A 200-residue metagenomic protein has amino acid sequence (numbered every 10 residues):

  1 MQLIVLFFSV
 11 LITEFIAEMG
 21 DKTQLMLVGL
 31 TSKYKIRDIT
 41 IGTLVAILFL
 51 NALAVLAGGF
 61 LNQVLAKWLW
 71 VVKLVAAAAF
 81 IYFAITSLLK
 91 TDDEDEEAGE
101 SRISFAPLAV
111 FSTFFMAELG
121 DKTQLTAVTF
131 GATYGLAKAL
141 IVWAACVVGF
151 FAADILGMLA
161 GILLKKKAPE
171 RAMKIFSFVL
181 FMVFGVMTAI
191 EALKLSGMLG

Functional and structural regions predicted by a protein language model:
M1-M19, I41, K90-A117, A139-V148 (+2 more regions): Small-residue-enriched transmembrane helix starts and helix-helix packing motifs in multi-pass inner-membrane proteins
Q2-A66, T126-V148: Juxtamembrane transmembrane-helix termini in multi-pass membrane transport proteins
V5-L6, D38, G42, K73 (+8 more regions): Small-residue packing motifs within transmembrane alpha-helices
V10, L25, N51, V55 (+6 more regions): Hydrophobic transmembrane alpha-helices of multi-pass small-molecule transporters
T13-A17, I47, A79-S87, T113-A117 (+2 more regions): Alpha-helical transmembrane segments of multi-pass membrane proteins
A17-T23, L50, V72, A117-T123 (+1 more regions): Residue-level micro-sites within transmembrane alpha helices that shape and flank functional polar/acidic positions
K35-E100, A160-V179, V186-A189: Membrane helix-loop-helix hairpins that form the core translocation module of multi-pass transporters
L53, M116-L125, V183-M198: Hydrophobic alpha-helical transmembrane segments in multi-pass integral membrane proteins
